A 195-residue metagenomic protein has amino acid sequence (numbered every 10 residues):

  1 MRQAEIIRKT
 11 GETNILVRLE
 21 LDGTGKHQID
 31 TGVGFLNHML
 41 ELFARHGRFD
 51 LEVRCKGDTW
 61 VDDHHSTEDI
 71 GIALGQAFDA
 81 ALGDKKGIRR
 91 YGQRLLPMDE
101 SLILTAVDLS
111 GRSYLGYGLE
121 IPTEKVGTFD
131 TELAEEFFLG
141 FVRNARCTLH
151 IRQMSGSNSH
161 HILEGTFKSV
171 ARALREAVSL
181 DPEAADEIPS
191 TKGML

Functional and structural regions predicted by a protein language model:
M1-L195: Structural preference for solvent-exposed beta-strand-turn elements and adjacent flexible terminal/loop segments within
